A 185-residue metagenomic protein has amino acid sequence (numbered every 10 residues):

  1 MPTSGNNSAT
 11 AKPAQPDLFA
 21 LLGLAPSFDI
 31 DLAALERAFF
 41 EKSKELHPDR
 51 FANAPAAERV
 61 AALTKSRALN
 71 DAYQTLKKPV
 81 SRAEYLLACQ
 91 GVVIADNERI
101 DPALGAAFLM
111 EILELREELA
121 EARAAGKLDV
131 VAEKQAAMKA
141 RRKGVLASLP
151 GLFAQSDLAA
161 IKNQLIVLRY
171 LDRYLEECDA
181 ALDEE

Functional and structural regions predicted by a protein language model:
M1-E185: C-terminal accessory/regulatory regions appended to core domains
